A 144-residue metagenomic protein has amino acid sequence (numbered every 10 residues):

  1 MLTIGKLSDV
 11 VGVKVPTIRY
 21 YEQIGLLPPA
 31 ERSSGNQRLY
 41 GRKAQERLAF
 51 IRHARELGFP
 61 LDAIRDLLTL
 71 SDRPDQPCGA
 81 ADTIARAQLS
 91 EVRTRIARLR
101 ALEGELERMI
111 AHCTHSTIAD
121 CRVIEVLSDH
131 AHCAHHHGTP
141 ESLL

Functional and structural regions predicted by a protein language model:
L2-D9, P28-E31, L39-L144: Arg/Lys-rich, alpha-helical DNA-contact motif
I4-L7, K14-T17, S34: Short glycine/proline-centered loop/turn elements that form peptide/ligand docking sites
I18-Y21, I51: Conserved hydrophobic/aromatic packing and binding residues within compact polymer-binding modules
Y21, S34, L67: Residue-level "edge-of-site" marker
Y21-E22, G41: Compositionally biased, intrinsically disordered low-complexity regions enriched in proline and serine
G25: Glycine-centered, phosphate/nucleic-acid-interacting loop/turn motifs that mediate DNA/RNA or nucleotide
